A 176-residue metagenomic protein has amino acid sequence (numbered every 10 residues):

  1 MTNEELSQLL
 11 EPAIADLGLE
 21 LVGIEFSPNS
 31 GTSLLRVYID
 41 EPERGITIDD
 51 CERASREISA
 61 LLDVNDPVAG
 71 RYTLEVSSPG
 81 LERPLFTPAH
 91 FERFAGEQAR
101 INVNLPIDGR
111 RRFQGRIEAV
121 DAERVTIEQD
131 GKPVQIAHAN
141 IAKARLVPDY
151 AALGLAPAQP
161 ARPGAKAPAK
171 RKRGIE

Functional and structural regions predicted by a protein language model:
M1-E176: Short Lys/Arg-rich amphipathic alpha-helical segments
